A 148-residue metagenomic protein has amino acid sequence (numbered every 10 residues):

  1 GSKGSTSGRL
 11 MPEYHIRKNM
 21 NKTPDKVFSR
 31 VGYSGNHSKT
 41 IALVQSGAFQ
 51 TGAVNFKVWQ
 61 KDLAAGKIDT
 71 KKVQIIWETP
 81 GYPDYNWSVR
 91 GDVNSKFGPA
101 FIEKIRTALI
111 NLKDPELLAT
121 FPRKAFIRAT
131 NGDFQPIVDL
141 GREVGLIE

Functional and structural regions predicted by a protein language model:
G1, S7-K18, E103-E148: Ligand-binding clefts/hinges and TM-proximal coupling segments of bilobed small-molecule sensing domains
G1-A42, F49, K57, E116: Bilobed "Venus flytrap"/periplasmic-binding protein-like clamshell domains and structurally analogous long
K22-T23, D69, I147: Short coil/loop linkers at secondary-structure junctions
F56-K57, G91: Short secondary-structure boundary segments
W59-A64: Pocket-flanking alpha-helical
K67-K96, I102-R106, A119-P136: Periplasmic-binding protein-like
